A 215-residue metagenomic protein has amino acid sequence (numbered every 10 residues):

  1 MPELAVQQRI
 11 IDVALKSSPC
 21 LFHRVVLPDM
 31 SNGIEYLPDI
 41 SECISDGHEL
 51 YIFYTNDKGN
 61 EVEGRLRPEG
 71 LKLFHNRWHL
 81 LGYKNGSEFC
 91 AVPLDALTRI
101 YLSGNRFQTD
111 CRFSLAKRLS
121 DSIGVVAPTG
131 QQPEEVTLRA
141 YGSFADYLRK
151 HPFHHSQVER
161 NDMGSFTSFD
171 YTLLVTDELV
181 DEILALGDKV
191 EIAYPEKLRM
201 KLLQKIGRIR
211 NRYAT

Functional and structural regions predicted by a protein language model:
M1-T55: Bulky hydrophobic/aromatic content
S41-K84, E88-C90: Loop-centered beta-sheet repeat module
E63-R65, A91-L94, R99, T137 (+1 more regions): Well-ordered beta-strand positions in beta-sheet-rich domains
F74-W78, N85-E88, S103-F107, G142-D146: Short, charged/polar surface micro-motifs in flexible loops or helix N-caps
N76-R77, D95, N105, M163-T167 (+1 more regions): Beta-strand-connecting loop/turn residues
G86-L119: Flexible linker/loop signature enriched in Pro/Ser/Thr and Pro/Gly
S120-T215: Polybasic (Lys/Arg-rich)
